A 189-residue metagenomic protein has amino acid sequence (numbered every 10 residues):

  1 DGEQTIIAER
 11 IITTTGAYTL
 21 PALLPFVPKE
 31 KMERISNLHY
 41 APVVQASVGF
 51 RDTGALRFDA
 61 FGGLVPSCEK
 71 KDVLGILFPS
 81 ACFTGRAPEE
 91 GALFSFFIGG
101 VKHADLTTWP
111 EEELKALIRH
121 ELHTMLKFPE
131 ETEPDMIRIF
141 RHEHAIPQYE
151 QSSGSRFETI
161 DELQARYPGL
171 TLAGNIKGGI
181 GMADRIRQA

Functional and structural regions predicted by a protein language model:
G2-F94, V101-T107, E112, H120-L126: Mid-domain catalytic core of redox enzymes that form a hydrophobic substrate pocket/lid adjacent to a catalytic redox
I76-A189: Conserved flavin/dinucleotide-binding core of flavoenzymes
